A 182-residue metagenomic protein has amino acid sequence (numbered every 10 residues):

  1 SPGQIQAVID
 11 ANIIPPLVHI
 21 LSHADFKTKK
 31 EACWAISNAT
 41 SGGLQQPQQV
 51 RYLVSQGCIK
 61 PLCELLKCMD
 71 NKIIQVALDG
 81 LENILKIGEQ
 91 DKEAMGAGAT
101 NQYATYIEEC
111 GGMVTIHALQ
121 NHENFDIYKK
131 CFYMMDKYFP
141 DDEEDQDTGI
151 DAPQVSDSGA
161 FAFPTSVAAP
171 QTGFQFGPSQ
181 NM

Functional and structural regions predicted by a protein language model:
S1-P2, P47: Short, solvent-exposed loop/turn at the beta-strand->alpha-helix junction within individual leucine-rich repeat
G3, V18-H19, D25, E64: Extended alpha-solenoid helical-repeat scaffolds
A7-D10, S22-L44, R51-Q56, K67-N101 (+4 more regions): Alpha-helical solenoid repeats of the armadillo/HEAT superfamily in eukaryotic scaffolding/adaptor proteins
P16-V18, P61-E64, M113-H117: Buried hydrophobic core positions in alpha-solenoid tandem helical repeats
D142-M182: Eukaryotic intrinsically disordered, low-complexity regulatory tails and linkers enriched in charged/polar residues
